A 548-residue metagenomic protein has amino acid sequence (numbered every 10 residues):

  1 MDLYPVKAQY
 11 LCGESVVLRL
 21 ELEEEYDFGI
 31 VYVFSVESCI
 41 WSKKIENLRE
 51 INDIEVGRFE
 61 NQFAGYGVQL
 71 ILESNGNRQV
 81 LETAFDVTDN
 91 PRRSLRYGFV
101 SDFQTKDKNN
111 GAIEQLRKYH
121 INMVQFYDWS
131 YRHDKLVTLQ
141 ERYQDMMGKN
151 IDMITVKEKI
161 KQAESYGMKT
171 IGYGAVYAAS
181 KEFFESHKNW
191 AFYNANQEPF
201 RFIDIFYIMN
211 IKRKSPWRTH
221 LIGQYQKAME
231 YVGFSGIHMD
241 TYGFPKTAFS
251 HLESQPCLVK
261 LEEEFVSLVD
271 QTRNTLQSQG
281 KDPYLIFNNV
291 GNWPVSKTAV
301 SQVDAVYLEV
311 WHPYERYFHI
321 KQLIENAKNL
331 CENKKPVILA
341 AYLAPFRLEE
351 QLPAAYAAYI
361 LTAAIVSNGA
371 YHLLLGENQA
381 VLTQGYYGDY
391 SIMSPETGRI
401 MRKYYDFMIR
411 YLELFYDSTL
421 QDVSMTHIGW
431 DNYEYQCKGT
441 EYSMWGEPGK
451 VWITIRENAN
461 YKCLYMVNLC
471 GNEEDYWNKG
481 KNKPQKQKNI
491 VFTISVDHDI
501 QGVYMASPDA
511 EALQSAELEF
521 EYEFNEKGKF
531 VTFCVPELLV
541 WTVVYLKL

Functional and structural regions predicted by a protein language model:
G29, S38-R93: Extended acidic/polar, glycine-enriched regions that form or flank non-catalytic beta-rich accessory modules
Q79-R132: An acidic-aromatic substrate-binding cleft motif
D102-K106, G172-V232: Active-site-adjacent "subsite" loops/lids of carbohydrate-active enzymes
S130-V156, F183-K214, G243-E263: Aromatic- and acidic-residue-enriched carbohydrate-binding clefts of CAZyme catalytic domains
R213-V306, W311-E325, C331-E332: Active-site neighborhood of glycoside hydrolase catalytic domains
T241, K334-T426: Aromatic/acidic polysaccharide-binding cleft in carbohydrate-active enzymes
C437-H498, T542: Carbohydrate-binding surface patches
F524-L548: C-terminal beta-strand-rich structural cap/linker in extracellular carbohydrate-active enzymes
